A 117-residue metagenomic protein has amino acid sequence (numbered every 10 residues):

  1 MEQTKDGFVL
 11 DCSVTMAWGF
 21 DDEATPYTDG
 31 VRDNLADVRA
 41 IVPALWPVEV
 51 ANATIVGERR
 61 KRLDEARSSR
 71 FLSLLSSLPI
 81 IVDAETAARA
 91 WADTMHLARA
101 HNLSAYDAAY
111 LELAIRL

Functional and structural regions predicted by a protein language model:
M1-L45, G57-S69: Short, well-structured N-terminal submotif of metal-dependent ribonuclease cores
E2-Q3, I80-L117: Active-site neighborhoods of divalent-metal-dependent phosphate/nucleic-acid chemistry enzymes
M16-A17, N52, E112-I115: A cross-family signal for key residues in well-ordered alpha-helices that form functional helical elements
Y27-G30, P43, E65, S69-L72 (+4 more regions): Residue-level detector of alpha-helical recognition elements and their boundaries
V31-N34, L74, L97: Residues that form generic nucleotide/phosphate-binding pockets
N34-V38, L78, L117: Structured helix-beta-strand junction loops
A51-I81, W91-D93: Active-site-proximal, substrate-binding regions of enzyme catalytic domains and RNA-binding/basic surfaces
